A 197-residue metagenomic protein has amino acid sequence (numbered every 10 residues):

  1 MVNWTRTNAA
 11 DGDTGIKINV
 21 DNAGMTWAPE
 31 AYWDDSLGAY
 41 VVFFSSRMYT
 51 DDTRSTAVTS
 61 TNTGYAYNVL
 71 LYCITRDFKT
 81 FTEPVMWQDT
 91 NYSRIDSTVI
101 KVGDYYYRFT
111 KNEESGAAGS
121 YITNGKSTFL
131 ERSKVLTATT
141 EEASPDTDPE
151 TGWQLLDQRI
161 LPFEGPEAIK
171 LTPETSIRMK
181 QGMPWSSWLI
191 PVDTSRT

Functional and structural regions predicted by a protein language model:
M1-T197: Carbohydrate-active catalytic/glycan-binding domains of CAZyme proteins, especially the secreted or lumenal ectodomains
